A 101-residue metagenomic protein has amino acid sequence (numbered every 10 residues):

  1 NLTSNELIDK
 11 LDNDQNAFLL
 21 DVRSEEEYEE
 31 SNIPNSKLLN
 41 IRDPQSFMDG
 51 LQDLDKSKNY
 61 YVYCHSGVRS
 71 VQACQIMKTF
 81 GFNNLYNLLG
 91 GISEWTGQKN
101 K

Functional and structural regions predicted by a protein language model:
N1-F18, E25-N59, H65-K101: Rhodanese-like catalytic fold shared by cysteine-dependent sulfurtransferases and DSP/PTP-type phosphatases
